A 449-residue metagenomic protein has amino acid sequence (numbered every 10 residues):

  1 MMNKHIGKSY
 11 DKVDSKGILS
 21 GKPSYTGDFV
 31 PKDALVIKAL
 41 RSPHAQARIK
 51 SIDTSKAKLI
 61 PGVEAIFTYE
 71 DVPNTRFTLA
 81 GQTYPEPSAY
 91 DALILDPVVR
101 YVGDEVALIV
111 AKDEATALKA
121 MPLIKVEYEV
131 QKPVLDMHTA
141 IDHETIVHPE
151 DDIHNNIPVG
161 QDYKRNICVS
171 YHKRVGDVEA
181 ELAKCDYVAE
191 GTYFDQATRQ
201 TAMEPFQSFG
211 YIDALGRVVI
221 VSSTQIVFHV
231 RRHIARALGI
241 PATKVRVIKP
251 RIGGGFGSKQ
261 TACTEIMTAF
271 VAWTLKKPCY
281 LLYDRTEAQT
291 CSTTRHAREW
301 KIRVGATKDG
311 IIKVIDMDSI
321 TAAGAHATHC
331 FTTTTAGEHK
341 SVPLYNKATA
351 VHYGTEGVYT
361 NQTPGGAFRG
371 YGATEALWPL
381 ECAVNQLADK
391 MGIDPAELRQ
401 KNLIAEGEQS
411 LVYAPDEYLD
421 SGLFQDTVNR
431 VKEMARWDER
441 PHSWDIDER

Functional and structural regions predicted by a protein language model:
M1-G160, V188, T274: Flexible, low-hydrophobicity surface segments
K8, D14-S20, Y84-P85, A89 (+2 more regions): Glycine-rich loop/linker segments at domain edges
D28-F29, R48-K50, R76-F77, A117-A120 (+6 more regions): Short helix/loop capping segments that flank catalytic or ligand/cofactor-binding pockets
D33-V36, P61-E64, D96, G103-V106 (+8 more regions): Short coil/turn connectors at secondary-structure junctions
A39-Y69, L108-E127, Q207-L275, T328 (+5 more regions): Alpha-helical support elements that line or immediately flank enzyme active sites and cofactor-binding pockets
F67-D104, H138-D152, H229, R246-M267 (+4 more regions): Short, surface-exposed loop/turn segments at secondary-structure boundaries that line and modulate
Y69, K244-P250, K277-T286, K313-D318 (+3 more regions): Beta-strand segments within the central parallel beta-sheet cores of soluble alpha/beta enzyme folds
V147-L238, L403-R449: Helix-loop-helix junctions that connect adjacent transmembrane helices in secondary transporters/permeases, recognized
